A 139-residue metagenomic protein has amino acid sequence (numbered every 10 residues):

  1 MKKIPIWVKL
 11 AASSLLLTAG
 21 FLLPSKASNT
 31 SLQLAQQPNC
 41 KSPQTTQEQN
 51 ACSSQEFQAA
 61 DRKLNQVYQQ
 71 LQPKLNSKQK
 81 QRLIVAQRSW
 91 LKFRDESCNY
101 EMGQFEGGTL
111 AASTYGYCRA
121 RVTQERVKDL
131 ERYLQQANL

Functional and structural regions predicted by a protein language model:
K2-P5, G20-L139: N-terminal alpha-helical modules
A11-G20: Bacterial N-terminal signal peptides
